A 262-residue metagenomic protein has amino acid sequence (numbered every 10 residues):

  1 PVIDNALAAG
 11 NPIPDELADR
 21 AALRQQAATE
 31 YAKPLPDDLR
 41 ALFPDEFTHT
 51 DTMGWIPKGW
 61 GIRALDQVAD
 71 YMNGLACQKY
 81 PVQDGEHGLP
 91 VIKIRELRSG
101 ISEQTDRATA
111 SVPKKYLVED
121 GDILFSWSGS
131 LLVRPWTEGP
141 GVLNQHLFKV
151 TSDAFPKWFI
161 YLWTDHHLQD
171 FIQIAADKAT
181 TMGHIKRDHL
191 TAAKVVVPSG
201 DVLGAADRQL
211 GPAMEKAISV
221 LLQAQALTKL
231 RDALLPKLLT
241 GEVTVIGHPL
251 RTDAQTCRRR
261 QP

Functional and structural regions predicted by a protein language model:
P1-Y31: Extended, domain-scale alpha-helical bundle/helix-rich regions
V2, A6, G10, M72-A76 (+3 more regions): A generic secondary-structure signal for well-formed alpha-helical elements
D37-A76, G200-A205, G211-G247, T252 (+2 more regions): Non-catalytic DNA-recognition/assembly elements of restriction-modification systems
D45-D51, D66-P81, G88-D120, L143: Sequence-specific dsDNA recognition surfaces
W55-I56, L147-K157, Q173, D188-K216: Proline-centric
D70-N73, E96-S99, S130-L132, F155 (+1 more regions): Short, glycine-/Ser/Thr-/acidic-enriched flexible segments
K93-I94, P113-D170, I174-T180, K186-R187: A short beta-sheet element
